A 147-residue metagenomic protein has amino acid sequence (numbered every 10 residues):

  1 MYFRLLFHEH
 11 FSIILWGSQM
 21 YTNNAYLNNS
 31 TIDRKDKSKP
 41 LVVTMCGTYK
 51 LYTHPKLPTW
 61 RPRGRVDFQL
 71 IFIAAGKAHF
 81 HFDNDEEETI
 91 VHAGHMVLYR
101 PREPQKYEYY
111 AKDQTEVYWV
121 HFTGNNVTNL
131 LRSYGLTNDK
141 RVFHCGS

Functional and structural regions predicted by a protein language model:
M1-I90, A111: Generic protein-terminus/edge-of-domain signal
C46-Y49, M96, V120: Generic beta-strand hydrophobic packing signal
D67-F68, M96, T115-V117: Structural motif
E86, H95, K112-Q114, Y134-L136: Short, glycine/charged-enriched secondary-structure capping and boundary segments
I90, K106, R141-V142: Conserved beta-strand positions that form and line the central face of beta-propeller blades
V91-P104: Conserved metal-binding segment of the jelly-roll/cupin
R102-N126: Ligand-binding loop in jelly-roll beta-barrel domains
N129-S147: Amphipathic alpha-helical segments enriched in hydrophobic/aromatic residues interleaved with Lys/Arg
